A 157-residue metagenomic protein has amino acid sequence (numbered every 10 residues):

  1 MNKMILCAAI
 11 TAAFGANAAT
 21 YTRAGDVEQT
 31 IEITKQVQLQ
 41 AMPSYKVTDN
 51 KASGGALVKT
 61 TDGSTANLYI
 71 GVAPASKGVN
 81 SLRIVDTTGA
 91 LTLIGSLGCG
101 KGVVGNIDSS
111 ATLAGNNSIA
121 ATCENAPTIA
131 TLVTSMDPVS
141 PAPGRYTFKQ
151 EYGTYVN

Functional and structural regions predicted by a protein language model:
M4-A12: Sec-dependent N-terminal signal peptides
A12, T92-L93, N116-N117: Processing junctions and N-termini across compartments
A13-N17: N-terminal signal peptide c-region/cleavage motif recognized by signal peptidases
A19-A90, I119-T147, E151-N157: N-terminal small/polar-rich segments of proteins
S96-V103, T122-E124: Sequence contexts marking disulfide-bonded cysteines in secreted/extracellular proteins
V103-I107, T128-A130: Secreted/processed peptides and extracellular or luminal domains of membrane proteins
T112-A114, T122: Solvent-exposed, low-complexity segments and loops of surface/extracellular structural proteins
